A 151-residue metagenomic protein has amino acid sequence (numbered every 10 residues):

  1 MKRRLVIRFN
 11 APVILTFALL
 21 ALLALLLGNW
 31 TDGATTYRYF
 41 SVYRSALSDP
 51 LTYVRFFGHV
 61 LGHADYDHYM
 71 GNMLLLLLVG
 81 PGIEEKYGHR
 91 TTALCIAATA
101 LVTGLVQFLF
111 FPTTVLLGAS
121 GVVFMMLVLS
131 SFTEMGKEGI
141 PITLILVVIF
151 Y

Functional and structural regions predicted by a protein language model:
M1-Y151: A detector for small-residue-rich transmembrane helices and their helix-helix packing motifs
